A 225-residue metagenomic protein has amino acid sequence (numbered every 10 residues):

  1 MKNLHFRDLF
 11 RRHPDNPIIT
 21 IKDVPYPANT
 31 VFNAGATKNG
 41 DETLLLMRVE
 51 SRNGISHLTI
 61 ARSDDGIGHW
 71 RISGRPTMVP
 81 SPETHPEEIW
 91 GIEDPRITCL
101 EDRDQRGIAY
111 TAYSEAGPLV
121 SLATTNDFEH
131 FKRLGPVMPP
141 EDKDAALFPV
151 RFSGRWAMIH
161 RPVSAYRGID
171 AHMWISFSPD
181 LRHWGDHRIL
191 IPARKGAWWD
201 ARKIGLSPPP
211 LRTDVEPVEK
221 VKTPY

Functional and structural regions predicted by a protein language model:
M1-W90, T98-G205, L211-Y225: Beta-rich carbohydrate-recognition and catalytic domains
P95: Conserved GNAT-family N-acetyltransferase fold
